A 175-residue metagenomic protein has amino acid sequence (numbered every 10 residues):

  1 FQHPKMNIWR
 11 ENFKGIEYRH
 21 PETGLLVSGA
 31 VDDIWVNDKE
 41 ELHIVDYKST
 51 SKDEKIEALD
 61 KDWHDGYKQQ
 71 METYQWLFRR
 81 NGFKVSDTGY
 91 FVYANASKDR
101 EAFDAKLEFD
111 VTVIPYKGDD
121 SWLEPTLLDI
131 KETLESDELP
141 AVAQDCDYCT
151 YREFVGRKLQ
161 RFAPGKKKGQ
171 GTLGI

Functional and structural regions predicted by a protein language model:
F1, H20-G29, D145-V155: Short secondary-structure boundary segments
F1-F13, H20: A non-catalytic, helix-rich entry segment at domain boundaries
Q2, Q69-Q70, Q75, Q144 (+2 more regions): Residue-identity detector for glutamine
Q2-P4, D87-Y93, A163-Q170: Short alpha-helical "patches" and their helix-cap loops
P4, R19-P21, T112-D119, D137 (+2 more regions): Surface-exposed loop/turn and secondary-structure junction residues enriched for glycine/proline
I16-P125: Mg2+/Mn2+-dependent nuclease catalytic core
L123, L128-I175: Cysteine-cluster motifs in flexible loop/terminal segments that predominantly coordinate metals
